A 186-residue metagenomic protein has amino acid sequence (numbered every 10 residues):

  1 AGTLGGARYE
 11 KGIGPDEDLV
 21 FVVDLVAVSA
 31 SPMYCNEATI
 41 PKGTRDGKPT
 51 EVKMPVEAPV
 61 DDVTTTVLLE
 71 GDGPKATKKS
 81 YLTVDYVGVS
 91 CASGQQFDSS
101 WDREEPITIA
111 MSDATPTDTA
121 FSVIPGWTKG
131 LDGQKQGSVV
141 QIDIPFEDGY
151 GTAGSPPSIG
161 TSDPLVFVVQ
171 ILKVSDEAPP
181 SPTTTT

Functional and structural regions predicted by a protein language model:
A1-T186: Cross-family detector of peptidyl-prolyl cis-trans isomerase
